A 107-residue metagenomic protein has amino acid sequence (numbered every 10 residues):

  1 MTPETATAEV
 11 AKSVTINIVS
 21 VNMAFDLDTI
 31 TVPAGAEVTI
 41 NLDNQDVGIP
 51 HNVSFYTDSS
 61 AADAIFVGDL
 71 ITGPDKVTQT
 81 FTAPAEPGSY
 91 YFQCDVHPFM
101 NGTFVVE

Functional and structural regions predicted by a protein language model:
M1-A11: A eukaryote-biased signal for short, well-structured alpha-helical docking elements
P3-E4, A24, T72-E107: Extracellular/periplasmic metallocenter environments
E9-E37: N-terminal edge beta-strand
V14, D28, H51, Y90 (+1 more regions): Short beta-strand segments
M23, E37, Q45-V47, D58-S59 (+1 more regions): Solvent-exposed coil/turn segments that connect beta secondary-structure elements in extracytoplasmic/periplasmic
D28-I49, T78-A85, S89-Y91: Beta-strand cores of secreted/periplasmic/IMS beta-sandwich domains, seen most often in copper-related folds
N52-Y56: Beta-strand signatures of extracellular beta-sandwich domains
S59-V77: An anionic, turn-rich surface loop/hairpin at beta-sheet edges that serves as a generic interaction/coordination patch
